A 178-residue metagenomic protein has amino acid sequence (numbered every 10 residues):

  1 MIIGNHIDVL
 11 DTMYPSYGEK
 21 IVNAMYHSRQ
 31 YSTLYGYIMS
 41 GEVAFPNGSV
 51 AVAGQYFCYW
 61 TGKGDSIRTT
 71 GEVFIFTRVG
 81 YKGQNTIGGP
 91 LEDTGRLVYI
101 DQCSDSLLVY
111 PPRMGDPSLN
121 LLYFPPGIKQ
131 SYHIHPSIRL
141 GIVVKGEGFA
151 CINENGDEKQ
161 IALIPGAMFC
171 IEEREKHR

Functional and structural regions predicted by a protein language model:
M1-L34, T94-K129: A short glycine-rich, His/Asp/Glu-containing loop-to-beta-strand
M1-T77: Beta-strand-enriched, solvent-exposed domains that form extended recognition/catalytic surfaces
Y26-Y37, G64-T70, Y110-M114, K129-G141 (+1 more regions): Short, low-complexity cationic-aromatic patches
Y31-Q55, L140-P165: A short beta-strand-loop-beta hairpin characteristic of the jelly-roll/cupin
V52-T69, F124-G127, V144, A162-R178: Conserved metal-binding segment of the jelly-roll/cupin
T70-I87, C170, R178: A short hydrophobic beta-strand segment most commonly corresponding to one strand of the jelly-roll/cupin
V79-D93, V98-D101: A glycine-rich, hydrophobic loop/mini-helix early in the fold
L119-L122, S131-Y132, R139, F149-N153 (+3 more regions): A structural feature that tracks compact, well-ordered secondary-structure segments with a strong bias toward
